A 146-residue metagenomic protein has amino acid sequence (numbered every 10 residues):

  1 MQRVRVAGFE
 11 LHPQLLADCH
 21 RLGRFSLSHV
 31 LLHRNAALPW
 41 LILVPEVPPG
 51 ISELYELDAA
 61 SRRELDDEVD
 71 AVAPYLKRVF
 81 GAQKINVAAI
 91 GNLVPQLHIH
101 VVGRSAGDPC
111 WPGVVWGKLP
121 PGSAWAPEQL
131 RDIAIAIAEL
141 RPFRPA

Functional and structural regions predicted by a protein language model:
M1-A146: HIT superfamily nucleotide-processing domains
